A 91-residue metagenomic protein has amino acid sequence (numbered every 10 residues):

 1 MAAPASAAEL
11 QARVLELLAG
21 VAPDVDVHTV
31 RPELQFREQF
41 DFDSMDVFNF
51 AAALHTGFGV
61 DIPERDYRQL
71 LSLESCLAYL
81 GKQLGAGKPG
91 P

Functional and structural regions predicted by a protein language model:
A2-F42, N49-A51, T56-P91: Phosphopantetheine-dependent thiolation modules in NRPS/PKS and related acyl-activating systems
